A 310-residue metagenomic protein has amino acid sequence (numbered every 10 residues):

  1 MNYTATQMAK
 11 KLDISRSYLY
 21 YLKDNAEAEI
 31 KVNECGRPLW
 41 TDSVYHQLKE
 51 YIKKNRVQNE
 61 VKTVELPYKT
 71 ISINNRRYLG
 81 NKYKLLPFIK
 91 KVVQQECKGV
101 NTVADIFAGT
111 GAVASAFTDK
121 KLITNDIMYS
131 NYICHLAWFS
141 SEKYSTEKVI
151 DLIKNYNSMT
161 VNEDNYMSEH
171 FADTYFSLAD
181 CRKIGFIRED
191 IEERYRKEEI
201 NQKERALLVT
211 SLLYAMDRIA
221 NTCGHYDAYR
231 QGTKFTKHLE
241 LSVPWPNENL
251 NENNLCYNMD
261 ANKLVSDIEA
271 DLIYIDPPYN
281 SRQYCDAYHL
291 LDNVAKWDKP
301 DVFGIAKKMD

Functional and structural regions predicted by a protein language model:
M1-L19: Polyanion-binding surface elements
D13-L39: Major-groove DNA-recognition helix of helix-turn-helix-type DNA-binding domains
V44-V64: A short, Lys/Arg-enriched interface patch at domain edges and termini
Q58-A104, A112-A116: S-adenosyl-L-methionine
I89, V103-F117, T124-Y129, I268-A287: Conserved proline-anchored active-site loop of SAM-dependent methyltransferases that bridges a beta-strand
K121-I123, I127-E248, S281, C285-D310: Class I S-adenosyl-L-methionine-dependent methyltransferase module
N254: Short, conserved active-site loop motifs that form the nucleotide-linked donor/cofactor pocket
N258-K263: Conserved SAM/SAH-binding loop
